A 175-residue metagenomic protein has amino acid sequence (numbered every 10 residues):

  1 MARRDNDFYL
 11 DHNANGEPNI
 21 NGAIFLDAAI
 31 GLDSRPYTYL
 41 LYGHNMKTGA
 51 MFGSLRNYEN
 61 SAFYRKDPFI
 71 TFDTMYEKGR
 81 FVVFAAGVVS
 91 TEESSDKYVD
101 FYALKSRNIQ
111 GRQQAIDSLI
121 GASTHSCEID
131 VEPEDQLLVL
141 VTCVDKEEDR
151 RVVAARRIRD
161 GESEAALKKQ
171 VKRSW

Functional and structural regions predicted by a protein language model:
M1-W175: Solvent-exposed, non-transmembrane regions of membrane-associated and secreted proteins
